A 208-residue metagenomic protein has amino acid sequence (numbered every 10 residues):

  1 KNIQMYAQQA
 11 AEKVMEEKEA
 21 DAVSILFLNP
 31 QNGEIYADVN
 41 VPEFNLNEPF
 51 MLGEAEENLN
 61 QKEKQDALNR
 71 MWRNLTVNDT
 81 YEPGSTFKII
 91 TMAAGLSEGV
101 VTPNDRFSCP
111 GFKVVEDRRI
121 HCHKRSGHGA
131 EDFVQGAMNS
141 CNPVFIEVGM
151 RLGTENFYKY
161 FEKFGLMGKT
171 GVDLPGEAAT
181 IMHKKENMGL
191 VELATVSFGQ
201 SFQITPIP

Functional and structural regions predicted by a protein language model:
K1-N32: A conserved hydrophobic secondary-structure block that centers on an alpha-helix together with its immediately flanking
P30-S85, I90-P208: Beta-lactam-recognizing serine transpeptidase/beta-lactamase-like catalytic domain environment
